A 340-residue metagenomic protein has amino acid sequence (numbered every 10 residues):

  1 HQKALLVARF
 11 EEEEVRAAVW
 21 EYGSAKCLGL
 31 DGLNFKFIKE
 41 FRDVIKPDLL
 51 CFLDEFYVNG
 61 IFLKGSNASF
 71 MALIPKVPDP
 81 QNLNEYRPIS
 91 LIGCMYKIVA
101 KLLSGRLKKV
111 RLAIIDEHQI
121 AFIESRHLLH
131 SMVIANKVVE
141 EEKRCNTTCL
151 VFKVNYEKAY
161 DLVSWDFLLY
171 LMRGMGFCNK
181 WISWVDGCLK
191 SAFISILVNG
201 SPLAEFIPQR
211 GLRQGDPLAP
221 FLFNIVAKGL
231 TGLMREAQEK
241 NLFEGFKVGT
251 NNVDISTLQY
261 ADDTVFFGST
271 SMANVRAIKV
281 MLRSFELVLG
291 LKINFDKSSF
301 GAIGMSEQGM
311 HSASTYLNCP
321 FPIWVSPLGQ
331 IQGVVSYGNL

Functional and structural regions predicted by a protein language model:
H1-S24, L28-L340: Nucleotidyl polymerases of mobile genetic elements and RNA viruses
